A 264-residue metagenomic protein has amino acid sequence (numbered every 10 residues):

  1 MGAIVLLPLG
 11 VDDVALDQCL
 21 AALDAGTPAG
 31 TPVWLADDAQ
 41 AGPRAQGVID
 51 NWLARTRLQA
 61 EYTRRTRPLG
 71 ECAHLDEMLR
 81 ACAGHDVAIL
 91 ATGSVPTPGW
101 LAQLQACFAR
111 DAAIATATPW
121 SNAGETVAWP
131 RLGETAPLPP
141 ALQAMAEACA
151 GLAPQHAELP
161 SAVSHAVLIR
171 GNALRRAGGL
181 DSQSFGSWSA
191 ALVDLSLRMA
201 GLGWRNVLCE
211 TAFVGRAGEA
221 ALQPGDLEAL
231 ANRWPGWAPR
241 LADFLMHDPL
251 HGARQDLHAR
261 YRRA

Functional and structural regions predicted by a protein language model:
M1-A22: N-proximal low-complexity "stem/linker" segments adjacent to membrane-targeting elements
D24-T63: Acidic donor-binding segment of Leloir-type glycosyltransferases
R65-C82: Glycine-rich, basic loop-to-helix element that forms the pyrophosphate-binding segment of sugar-nucleotide handling
G84-V95: Short beta-strand-to-loop acidic/aromatic patch adjacent to the donor-nucleotide binding site
V95-T135: Conserved donor NDP-sugar-binding/catalytic core segment of glycosyltransferases
A136-P139, A144-N172: A recurrent flexible, glycine/aromatic-enriched loop bordering the glycosyltransferase active site that acts as
P160-G178, S184-F213: A short, conserved alpha-helix in the catalytic core of glycosyltransferases
L197-A264: Active-site-adjacent helix/loop segment of glycosyltransferases that harbors family-specific signature motifs
